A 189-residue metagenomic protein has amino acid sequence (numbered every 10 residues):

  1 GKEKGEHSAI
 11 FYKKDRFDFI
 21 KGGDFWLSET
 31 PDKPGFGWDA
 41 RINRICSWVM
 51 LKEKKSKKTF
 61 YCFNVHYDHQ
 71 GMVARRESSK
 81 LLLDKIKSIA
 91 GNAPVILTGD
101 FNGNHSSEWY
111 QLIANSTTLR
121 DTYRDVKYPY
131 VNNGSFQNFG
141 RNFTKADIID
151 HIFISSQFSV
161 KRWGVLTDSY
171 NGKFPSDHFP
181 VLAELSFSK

Functional and structural regions predicted by a protein language model:
G1-K2, D68-Q70, N102-G103: Short histidine/acidic/glycine/proline-rich micro-motifs that form metal- and phosphate-coordinating active-site loops
G1-T59, R162-V165: Structured beta-strand-rich core segments of catalytic domains in phosphoester-bond hydrolases
S8-I10, C46-M50, N64, H151-I152 (+1 more regions): Conserved hydrophobic/aromatic beta-strand scaffold that supports enzyme active sites
Y12-R16, S78-L81, P94: Preference for well-ordered, secondary-structure-rich cores of eukaryotic proteins
R41-N43, M50-R76, K80, I89: Metal-dependent phosphoester/phosphodiester hydrolase catalytic core
V65-Y67, D100-F101, F179: Active-site metal-binding loops of divalent metal-dependent hydrolases
V73, E77, I86-V95, G103-K189: Metal-dependent phosphoester-hydrolase catalytic domains
